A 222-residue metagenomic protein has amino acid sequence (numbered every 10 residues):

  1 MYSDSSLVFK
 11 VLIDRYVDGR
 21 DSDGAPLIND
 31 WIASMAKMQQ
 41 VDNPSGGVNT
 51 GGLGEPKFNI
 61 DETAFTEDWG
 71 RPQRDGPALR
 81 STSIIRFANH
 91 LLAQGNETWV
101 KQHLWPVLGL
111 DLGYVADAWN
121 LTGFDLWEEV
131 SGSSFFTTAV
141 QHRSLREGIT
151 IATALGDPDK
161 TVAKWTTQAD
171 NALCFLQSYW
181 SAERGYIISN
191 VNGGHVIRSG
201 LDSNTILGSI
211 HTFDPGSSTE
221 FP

Functional and structural regions predicted by a protein language model:
M1-A118, T138: Aromatic-rich carbohydrate-recognition surfaces in CAZymes
Y2, A36-R71, F135-H142, A154-P222: Extended ligand-binding clefts on enzyme/binding-domain cores
V11, S83, S144-E147, I151 (+1 more regions): Core register positions within helices of long alpha-helical scaffolds
R15-S22, H90-Q102, T122-E129, G148-T166: Inter-helical turn/loop segments and adjacent helix faces that build the functional surface of alpha-helical bundle
V41, R86-F87, L121, E147-G148 (+1 more regions): Short loop/turn segments at secondary-structure transitions that flank enzyme active sites
A116-F124, Y179-W180: C-terminal ends of transmembrane alpha-helices and the immediately adjacent extracellular/lumenal or cytosolic loop
V130-S134: Alpha-helical scaffold segments that form or flank carboxylate-/histidine-based iron centers
